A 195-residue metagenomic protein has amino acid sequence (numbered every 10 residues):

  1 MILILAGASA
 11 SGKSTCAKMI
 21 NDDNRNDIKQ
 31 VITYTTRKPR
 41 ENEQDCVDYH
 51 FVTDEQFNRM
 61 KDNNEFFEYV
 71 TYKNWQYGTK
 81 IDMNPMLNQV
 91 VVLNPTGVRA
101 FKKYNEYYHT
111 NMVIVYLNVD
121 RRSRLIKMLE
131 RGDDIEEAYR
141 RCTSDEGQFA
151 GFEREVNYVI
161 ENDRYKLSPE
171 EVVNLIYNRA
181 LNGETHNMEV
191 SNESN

Functional and structural regions predicted by a protein language model:
L5: Hydrophobic anchor at the beta1->P-loop junction of P-loop NTPases
A8: P-loop (Walker A) phosphate-binding loop of NTP-binding proteins
S11: ATP-binding Walker
S14: Walker A/P-loop
D22-V31: Post-Walker A helix-loop "phosphate-sensing" segment adjacent to the P-loop in P-loop NTPases
T35-G97: ATP-dependent small-molecule kinase phosphotransfer cores that center on conserved nucleotide phosphate-binding segments
V90-P95, Y108-E130: Conserved phosphate-donor/acceptor-positioning beta-strand/loop module used by diverse small-molecule
D133-A180, T185-N195: Small-molecule kinase domains that catalyze NTP-dependent phosphoryl transfer to phosphate-bearing small molecules
